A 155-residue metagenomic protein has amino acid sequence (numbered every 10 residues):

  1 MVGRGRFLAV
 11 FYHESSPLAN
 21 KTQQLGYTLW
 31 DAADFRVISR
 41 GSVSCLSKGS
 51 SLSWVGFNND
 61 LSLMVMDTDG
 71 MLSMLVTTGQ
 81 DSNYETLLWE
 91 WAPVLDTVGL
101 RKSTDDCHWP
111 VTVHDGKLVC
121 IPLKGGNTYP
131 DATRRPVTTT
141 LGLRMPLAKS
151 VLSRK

Functional and structural regions predicted by a protein language model:
G5-F7, D60-L61: Short coil/turn segments that connect the beta-strands within blades of beta-propeller domains
E14-S16, K21-K155: Intrinsically disordered, low-complexity regions in large eukaryotic scaffold subunits of multi-protein complexes
